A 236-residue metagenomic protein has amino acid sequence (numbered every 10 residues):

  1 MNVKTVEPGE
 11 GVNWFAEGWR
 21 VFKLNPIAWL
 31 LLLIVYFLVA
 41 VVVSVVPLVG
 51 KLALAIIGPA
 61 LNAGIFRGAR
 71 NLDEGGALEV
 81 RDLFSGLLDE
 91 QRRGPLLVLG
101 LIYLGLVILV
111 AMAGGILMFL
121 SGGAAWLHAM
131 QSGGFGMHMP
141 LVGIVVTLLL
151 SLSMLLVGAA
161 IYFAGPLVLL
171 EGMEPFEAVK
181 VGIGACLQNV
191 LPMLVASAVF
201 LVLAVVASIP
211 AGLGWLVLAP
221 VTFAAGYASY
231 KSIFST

Functional and structural regions predicted by a protein language model:
M1-T236: Hydrophobic alpha-helical membrane segments
